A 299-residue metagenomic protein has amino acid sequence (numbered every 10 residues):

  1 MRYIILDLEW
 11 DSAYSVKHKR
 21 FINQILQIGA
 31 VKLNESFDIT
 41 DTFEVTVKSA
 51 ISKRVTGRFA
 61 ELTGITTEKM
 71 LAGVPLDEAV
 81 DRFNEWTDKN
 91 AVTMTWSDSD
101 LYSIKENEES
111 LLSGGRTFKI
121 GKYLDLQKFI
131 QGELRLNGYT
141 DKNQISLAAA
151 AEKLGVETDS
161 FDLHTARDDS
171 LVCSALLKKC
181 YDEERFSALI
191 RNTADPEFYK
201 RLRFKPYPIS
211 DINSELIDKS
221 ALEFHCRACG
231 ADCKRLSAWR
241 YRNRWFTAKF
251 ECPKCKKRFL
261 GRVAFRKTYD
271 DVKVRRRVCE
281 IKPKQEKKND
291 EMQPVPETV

Functional and structural regions predicted by a protein language model:
R2-S103, G261-K288: Conserved non-catalytic scaffold segment of RNase H-like nuclease domains
L6, L124, D168: Active-site flanking residues adjacent to catalytic metal/cofactor-binding acidic residues
W10-S12, K128, V172: Short, glycine/acidic-enriched loop or turn micro-motifs at the edges of active sites
I51, R58-T63, T67-M70, Q131-L171: Active-site-proximal helix-loop-helix substrate-binding element of RNase H-like nuclease domains
E85, E109-S113: Short, surface-exposed basic-aromatic patches at helix termini and helix-loop junctions that form
V92-E108, I145-Y207, I212-E215: Acidic, Mg2+-coordinating catalytic module of metal-dependent nucleases/exonucleases that use a two-metal-ion mechanism
R116-G132: Conserved beta-strand -> loop -> alpha-helix junction used to position metal-binding or nucleic-acid-contacting
L176-V299: Acidic two-metal-ion nuclease catalytic site recognized across multiple nuclease folds, prominently DnaQ/RNase D-T
